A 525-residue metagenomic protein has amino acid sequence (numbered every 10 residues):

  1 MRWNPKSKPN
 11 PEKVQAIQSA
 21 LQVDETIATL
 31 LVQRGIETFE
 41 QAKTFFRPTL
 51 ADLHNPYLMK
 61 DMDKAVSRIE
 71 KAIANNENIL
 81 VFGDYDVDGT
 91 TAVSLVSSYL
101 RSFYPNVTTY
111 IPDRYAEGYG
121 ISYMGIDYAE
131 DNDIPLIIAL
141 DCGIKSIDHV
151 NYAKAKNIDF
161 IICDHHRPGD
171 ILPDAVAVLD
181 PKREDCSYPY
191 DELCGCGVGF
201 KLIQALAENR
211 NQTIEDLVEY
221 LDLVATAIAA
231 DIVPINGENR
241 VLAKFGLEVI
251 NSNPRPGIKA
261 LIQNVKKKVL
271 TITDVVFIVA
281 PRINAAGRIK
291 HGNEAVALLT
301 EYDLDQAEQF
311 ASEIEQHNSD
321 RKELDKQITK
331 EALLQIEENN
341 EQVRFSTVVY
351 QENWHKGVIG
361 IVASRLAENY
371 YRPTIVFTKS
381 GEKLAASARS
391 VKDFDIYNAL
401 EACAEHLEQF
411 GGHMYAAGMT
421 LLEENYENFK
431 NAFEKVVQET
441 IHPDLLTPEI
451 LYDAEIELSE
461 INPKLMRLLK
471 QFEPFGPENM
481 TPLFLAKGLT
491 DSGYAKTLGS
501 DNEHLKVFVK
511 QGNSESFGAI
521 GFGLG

Functional and structural regions predicted by a protein language model:
R2, K6-L136, K156-N157, A207-N425 (+5 more regions): Hydrophobic helix-and-loop "lid/oligomerization" segment in the mid-to-C-terminal part of catalytic domains
L95, P173-Q212, L217-A229: Short alpha-helices
D133, L140-L193: Histidine/acidic-residue-rich, glycine-tolerant segments that coordinate divalent metal ions
V349, K506-Q511, I520: Short, acidic/hydrophobic/Gly-rich beta-strand patch recurrent on exposed beta strands that often constitutes part
K379-G381, Q511-S514: Short acidic-glycine loop/turn motifs at beta-strand connectors
L400-C403, K430-V437: Short amphipathic alpha-helices in soluble, non-transmembrane regions that often serve as interface/regulatory elements
E457-V509: Long, low-complexity segments enriched in small/aliphatic residues
S514-G525: Beta-strand/loop nucleic-acid-binding surfaces
